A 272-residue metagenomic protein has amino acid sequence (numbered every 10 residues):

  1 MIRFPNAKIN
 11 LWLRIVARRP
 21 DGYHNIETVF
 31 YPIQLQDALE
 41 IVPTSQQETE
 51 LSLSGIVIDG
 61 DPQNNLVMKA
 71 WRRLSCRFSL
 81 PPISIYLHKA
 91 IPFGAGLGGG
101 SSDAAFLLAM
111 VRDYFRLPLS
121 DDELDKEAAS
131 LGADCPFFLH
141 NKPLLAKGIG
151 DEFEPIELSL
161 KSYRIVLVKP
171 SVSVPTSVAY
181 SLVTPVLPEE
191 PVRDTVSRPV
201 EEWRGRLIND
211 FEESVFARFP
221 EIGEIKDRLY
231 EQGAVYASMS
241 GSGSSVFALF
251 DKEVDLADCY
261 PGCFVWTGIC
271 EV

Functional and structural regions predicted by a protein language model:
M1-A95, D113, L117-D122, E157-L160 (+1 more regions): ATP-binding N-lobe of GHMP and related small-molecule kinases
P32, A129-S130, P136-L139, I156-K161 (+1 more regions): Solvent-exposed alpha-helices and their adjacent loops that cap or buttress functional pockets in soluble metabolic
Q46-G60, L107, A129, P199-I208: Short, basic/glycine-rich phosphate-binding loops at helix/coil junctions that contact nucleotide phosphates
T49, H140-N141, L145-Y236, D251-P261 (+1 more regions): Conserved, helical-rich catalytic subdomain that frames metal- and/or nucleotide-binding sites in enzyme alpha/beta
Y86-F115, A133, V235-F247: Glycine/serine-rich anion-binding loops at beta->alpha junctions that coordinate negatively charged ligand groups
A104, L108-L145: Contiguous, small/hydrophobic- and glycine-enriched helical/loop subdomains that border and often "cap" functional
